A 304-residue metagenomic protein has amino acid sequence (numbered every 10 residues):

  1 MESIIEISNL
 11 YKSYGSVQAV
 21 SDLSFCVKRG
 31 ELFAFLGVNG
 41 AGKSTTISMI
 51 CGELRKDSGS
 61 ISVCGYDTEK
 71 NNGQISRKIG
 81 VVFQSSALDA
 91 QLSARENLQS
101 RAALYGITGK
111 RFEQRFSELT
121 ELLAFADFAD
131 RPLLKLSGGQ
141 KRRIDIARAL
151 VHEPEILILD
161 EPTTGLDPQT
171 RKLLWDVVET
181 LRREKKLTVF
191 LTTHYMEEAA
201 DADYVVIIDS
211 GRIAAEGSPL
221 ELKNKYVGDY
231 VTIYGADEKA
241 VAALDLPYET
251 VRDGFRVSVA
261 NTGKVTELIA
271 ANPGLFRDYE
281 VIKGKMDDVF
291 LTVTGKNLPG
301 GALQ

Functional and structural regions predicted by a protein language model:
Q99, A103, K110-F128: Conserved ABC ATPase "signature" region
P132-L136: Conserved ABC ATPase signature
E153: Conserved catalytic motifs of ABC-family nucleotide-binding domains
L157-D160: Catalytic Walker B motif of ABC-type/P-loop ATPase nucleotide-binding domains
E216-G217: ABC ATPase "signature
G228-N297, Q304: Short, charged/small-residue-rich alpha-helical element at the C-terminal edge of ABC transporter nucleotide-binding
